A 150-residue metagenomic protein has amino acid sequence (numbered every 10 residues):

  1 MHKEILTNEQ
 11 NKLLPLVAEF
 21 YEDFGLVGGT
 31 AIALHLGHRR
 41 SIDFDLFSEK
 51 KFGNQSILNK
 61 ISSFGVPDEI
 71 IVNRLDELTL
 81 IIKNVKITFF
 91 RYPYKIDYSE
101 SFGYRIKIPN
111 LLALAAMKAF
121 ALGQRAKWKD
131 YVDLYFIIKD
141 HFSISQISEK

Functional and structural regions predicted by a protein language model:
M1-K150: Compositionally biased terminal segments of proteins
